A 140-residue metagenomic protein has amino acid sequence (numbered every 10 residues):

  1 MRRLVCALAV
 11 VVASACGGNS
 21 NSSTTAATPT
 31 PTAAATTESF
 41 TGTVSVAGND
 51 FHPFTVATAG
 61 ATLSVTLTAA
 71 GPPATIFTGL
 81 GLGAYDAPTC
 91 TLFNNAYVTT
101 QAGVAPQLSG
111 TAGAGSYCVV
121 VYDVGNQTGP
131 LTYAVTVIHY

Functional and structural regions predicted by a protein language model:
M1-C6: Bacterial N-terminal signal peptides that target proteins for export
A9-V10, G83: Residue-level signal for mature regions of secreted extracellular proteins and peptides
V12-A15: C-terminal motif of bacterial Sec signal peptides marking the signal peptidase cleavage site
G17-G18, T43-N94, T100, T111-Y117 (+1 more regions): Acidic, Ser/Thr/Pro-rich low-complexity intrinsically disordered segments
G17-T36, L80-T89, S116-Y140: C-terminal edge strands of extracellular/lumenal beta-sandwich accessory domains
T24-A47, F54-T58: Acidic/polar, low-complexity intrinsically disordered N-terminal segments immediately downstream of a Sec signal
A102-A105: Aromatic sugar-binding surface patches on proteins that engage polysaccharides or sugar-phosphate polymers
L108-T111, G125: Exposed beta-sheet edge/beta-hairpin loop segments within beta-rich domains
